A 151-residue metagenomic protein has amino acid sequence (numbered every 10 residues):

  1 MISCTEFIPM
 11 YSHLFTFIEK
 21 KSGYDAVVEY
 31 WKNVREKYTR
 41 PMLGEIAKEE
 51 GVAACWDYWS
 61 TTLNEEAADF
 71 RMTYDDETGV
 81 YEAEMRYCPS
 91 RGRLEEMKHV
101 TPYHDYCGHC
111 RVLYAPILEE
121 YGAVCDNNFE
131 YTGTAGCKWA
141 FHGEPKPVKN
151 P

Functional and structural regions predicted by a protein language model:
M1-G108, E119, V124-K138, G143-P151: N-terminal accessory segment detector
L113-Y114: Short amphipathic alpha-helical segments
